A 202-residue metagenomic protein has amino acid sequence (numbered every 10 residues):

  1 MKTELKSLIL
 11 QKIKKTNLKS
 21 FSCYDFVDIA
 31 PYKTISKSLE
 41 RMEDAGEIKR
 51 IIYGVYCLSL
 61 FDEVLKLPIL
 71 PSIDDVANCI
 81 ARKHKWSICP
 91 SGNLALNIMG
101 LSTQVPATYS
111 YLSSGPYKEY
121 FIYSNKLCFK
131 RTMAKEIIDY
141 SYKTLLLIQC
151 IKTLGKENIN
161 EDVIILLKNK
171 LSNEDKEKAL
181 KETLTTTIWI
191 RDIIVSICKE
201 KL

Functional and structural regions predicted by a protein language model:
K2-C79: Short beta-edge/loop segments at beta->alpha junctions of small alpha/beta modules that act as binding/recognition
L5, I80, S91-N93, T153-N158: Positively charged, aromatic-accented nucleic-acid-binding surfaces
K15, L101-Q104, K156: Alpha-helix capping at helix-to-loop junctions
I35, S91-G92, K143: Amphipathic alpha-helical interface surfaces
I51-G54, R82-I122: Short gly/ser-rich loop at a beta-strand->alpha-helix junction or flexible surface loop bordering the NTP-binding
I69, I80-S87, D139: Alpha-helix N-cap/loop-to-helix boundary motif
F121-R131: A short, charged helix-loop
T132-L202: Hydrophobic alpha-helical interaction segments
